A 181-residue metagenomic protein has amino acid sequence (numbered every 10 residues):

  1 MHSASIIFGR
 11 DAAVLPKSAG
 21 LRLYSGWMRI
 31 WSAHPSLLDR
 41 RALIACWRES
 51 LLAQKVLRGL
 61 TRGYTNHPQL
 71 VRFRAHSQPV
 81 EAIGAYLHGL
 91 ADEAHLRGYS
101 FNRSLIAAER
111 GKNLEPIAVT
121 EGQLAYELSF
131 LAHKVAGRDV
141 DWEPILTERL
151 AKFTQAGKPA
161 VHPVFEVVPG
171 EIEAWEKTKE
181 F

Functional and structural regions predicted by a protein language model:
M1-W27: N-terminal amphipathic/basic-hydrophobic helices that include classical n-h-c signal peptides and signal-anchor
I6, Y24-L43, E49-L52, V56-G59 (+1 more regions): Sequence termini and other peripheral, non-core segments
R62-Y64: Short conserved micro-motifs on helix faces and helix-strand junctions that flank and scaffold key functional residues
H67: Conserved, mostly hydrophobic/aromatic
